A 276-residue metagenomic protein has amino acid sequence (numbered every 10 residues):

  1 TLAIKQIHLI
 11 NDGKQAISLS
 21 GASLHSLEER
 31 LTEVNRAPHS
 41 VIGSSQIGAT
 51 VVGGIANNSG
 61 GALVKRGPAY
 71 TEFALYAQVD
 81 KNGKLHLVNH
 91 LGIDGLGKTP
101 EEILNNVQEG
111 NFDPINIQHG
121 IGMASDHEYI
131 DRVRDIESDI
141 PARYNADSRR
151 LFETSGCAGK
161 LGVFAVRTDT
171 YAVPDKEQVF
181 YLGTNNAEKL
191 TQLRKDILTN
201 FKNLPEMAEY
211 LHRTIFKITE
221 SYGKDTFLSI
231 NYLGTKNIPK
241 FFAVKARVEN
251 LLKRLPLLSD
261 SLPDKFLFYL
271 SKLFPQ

Functional and structural regions predicted by a protein language model:
T1-Q276: Noncatalytic alpha-helical scaffold of FAD-dependent oxidoreductases
